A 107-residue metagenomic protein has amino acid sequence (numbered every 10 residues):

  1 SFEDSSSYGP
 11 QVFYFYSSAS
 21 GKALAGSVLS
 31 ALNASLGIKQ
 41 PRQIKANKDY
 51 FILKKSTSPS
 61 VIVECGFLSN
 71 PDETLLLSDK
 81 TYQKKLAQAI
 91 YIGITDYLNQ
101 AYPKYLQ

Functional and structural regions predicted by a protein language model:
S1-Q107: Active-site-proximal helix/loop segments of hydrolytic enzymes
